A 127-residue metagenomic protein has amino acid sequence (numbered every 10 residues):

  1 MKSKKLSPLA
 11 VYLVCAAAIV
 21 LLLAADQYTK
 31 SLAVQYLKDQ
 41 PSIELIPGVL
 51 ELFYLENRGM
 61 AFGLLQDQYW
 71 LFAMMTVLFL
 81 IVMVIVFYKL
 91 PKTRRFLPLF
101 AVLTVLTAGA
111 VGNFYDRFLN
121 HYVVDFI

Functional and structural regions predicted by a protein language model:
M1-I127: Alpha-helical transmembrane bundles and membrane-interface segments of multipass inner-membrane proteins
